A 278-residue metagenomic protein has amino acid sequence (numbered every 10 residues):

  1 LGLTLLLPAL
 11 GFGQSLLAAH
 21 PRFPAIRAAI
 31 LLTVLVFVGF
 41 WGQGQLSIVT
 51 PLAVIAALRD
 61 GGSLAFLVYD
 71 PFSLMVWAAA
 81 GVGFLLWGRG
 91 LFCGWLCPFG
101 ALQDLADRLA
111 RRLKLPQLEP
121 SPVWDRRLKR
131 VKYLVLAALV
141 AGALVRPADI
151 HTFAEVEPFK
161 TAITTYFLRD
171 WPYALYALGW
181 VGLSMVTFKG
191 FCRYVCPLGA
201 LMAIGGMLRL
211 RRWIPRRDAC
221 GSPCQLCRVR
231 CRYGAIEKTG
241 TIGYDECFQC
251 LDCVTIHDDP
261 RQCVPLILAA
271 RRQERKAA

Functional and structural regions predicted by a protein language model:
L1-T239, D245-E246, D252-A278: Non-ligating segments of multi-cofactor redox enzymes
